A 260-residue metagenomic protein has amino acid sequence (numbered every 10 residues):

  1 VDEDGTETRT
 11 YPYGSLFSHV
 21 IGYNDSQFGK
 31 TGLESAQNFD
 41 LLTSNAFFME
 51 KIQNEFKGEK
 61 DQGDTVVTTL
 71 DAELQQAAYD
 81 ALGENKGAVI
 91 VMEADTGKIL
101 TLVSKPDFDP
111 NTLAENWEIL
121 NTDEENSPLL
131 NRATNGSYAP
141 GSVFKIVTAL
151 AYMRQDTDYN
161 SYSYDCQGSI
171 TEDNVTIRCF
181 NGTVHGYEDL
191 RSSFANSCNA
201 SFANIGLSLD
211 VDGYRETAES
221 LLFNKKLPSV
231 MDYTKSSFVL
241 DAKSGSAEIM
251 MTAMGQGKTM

Functional and structural regions predicted by a protein language model:
V1-A88, L102-R132, S137: Extracytoplasmic/periplasmic proteins that interact with beta-lactams or build/remodel peptidoglycan
V89-A94: Short hydrophobic alpha-helical segments used for membrane anchoring or interfacial signaling
D95-S142, V147-M260: Beta-lactam-recognizing serine transpeptidase/beta-lactamase-like catalytic domain environment
